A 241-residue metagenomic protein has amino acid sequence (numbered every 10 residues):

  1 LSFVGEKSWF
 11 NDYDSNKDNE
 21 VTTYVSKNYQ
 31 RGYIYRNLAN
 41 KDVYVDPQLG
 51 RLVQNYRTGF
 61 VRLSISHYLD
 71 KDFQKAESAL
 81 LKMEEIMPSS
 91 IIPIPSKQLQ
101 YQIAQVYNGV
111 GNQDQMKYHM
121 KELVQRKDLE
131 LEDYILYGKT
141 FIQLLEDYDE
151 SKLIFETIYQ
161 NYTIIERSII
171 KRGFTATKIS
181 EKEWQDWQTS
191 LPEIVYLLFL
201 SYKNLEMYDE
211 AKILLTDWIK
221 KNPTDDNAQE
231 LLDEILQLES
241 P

Functional and structural regions predicted by a protein language model:
L1-Q143, E150-L200, I213-D217, K221-E230 (+1 more regions): ER/secretory pathway lumenal C-terminal domains and tails of membrane proteins involved in glycoprotein biogenesis
L238-P241: Short, solvent-exposed mixed-charge patches
